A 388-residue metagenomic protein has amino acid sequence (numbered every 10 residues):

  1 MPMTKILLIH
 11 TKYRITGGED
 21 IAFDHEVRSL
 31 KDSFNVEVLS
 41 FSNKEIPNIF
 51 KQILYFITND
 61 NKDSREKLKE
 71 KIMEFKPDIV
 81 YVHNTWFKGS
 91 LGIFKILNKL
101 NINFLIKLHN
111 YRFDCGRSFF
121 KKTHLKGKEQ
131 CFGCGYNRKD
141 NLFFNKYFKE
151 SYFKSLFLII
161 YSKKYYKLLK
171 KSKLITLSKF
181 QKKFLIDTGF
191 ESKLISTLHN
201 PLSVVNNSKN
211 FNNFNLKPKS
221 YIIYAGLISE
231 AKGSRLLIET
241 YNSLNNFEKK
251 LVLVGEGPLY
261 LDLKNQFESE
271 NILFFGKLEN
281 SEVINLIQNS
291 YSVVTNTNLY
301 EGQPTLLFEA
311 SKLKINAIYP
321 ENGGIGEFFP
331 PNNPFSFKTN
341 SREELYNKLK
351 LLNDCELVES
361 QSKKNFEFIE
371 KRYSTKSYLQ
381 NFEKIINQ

Functional and structural regions predicted by a protein language model:
R112, H124-K173: Membrane-proximal helix-turn-helix segments that form the acceptor-binding/catalytic region of lipid-linked
I175, N215-K232, I238-Y241: Conserved donor-binding/catalytic core segment of Leloir-type glycosyltransferases
F180, P201: Carbohydrate-associated surface elements
D262-S281: Nucleotide-activated donor-binding/catalytic signature segment of Leloir-type glycosyltransferases, i.e., the conserved
I284, L307-K312, G326-E327: Short alpha-helical segment that forms part of, or immediately flanks, the ligand-binding pocket in carbohydrate-active
Q288-G302, I315: Acidic donor-binding loop of glycosyltransferase active sites
P330-R342, L351-E356: Conserved acidic donor-binding segment of nucleotide-sugar-dependent glycosyltransferases
E356-N387: A charged, aromatic-enriched C-terminal amphipathic alpha-helix characteristic of glycosyltransferases across folds
